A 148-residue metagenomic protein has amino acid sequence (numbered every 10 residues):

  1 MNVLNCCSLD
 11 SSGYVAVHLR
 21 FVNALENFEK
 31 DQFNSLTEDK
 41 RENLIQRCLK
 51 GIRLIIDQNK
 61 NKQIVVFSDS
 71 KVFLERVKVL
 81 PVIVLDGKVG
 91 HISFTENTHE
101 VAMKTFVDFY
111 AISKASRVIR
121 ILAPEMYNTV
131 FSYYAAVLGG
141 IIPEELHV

Functional and structural regions predicted by a protein language model:
M1-S93: Core catalytic architecture of nucleotide-activated donor-dependent transferases building glycoconjugates
E42, Q46, I83-I121: Donor nucleotide-activated moiety binding/catalytic core segment of transferases that use nucleotide-activated donors
K50-D57, V101, I119-L122, H147: Low-complexity, flexible helical/coil segments
T105-V148: A donor-sugar binding/catalytic signature common to diverse glycosyltransferases and related nucleotide-sugar
